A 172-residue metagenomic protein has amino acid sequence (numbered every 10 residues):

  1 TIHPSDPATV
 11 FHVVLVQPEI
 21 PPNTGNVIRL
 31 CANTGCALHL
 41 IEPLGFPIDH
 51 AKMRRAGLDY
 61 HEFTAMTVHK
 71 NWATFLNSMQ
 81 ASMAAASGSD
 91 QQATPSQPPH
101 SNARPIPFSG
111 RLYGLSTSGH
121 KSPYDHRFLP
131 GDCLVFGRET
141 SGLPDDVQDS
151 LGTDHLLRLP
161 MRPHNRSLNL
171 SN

Functional and structural regions predicted by a protein language model:
T1-N172: Post-transcriptional modification and biogenesis factors for structured RNAs of the translation apparatus
